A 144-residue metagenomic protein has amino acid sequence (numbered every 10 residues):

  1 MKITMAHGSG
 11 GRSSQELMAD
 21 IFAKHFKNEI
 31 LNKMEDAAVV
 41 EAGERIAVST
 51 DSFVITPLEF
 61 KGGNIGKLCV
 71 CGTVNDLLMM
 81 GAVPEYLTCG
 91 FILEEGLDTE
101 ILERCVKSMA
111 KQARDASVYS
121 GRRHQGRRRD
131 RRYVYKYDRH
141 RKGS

Functional and structural regions predicted by a protein language model:
T4, R12-S144: Glycine-rich phosphate/pyrophosphate-binding loop regions near the starts of catalytic domains
